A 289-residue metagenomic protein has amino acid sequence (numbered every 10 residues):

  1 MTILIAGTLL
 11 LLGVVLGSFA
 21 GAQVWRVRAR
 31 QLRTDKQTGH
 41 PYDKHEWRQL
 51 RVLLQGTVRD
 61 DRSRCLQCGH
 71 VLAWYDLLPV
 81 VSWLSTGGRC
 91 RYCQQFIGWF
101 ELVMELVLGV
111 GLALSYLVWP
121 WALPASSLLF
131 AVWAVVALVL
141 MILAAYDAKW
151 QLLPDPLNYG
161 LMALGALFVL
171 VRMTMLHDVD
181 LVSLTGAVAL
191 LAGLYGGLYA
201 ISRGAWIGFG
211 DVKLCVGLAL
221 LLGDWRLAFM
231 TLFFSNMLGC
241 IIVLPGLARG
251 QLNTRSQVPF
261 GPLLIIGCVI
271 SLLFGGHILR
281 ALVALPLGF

Functional and structural regions predicted by a protein language model:
M1-F289: A membrane-topology feature that recognizes alpha-helical transmembrane segments and their immediate juxtamembrane
